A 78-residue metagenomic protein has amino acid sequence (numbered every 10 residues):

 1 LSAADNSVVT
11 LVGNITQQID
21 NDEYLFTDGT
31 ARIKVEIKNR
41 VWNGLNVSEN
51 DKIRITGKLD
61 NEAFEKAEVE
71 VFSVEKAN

Functional and structural regions predicted by a protein language model:
L1-N78: OB-fold and OB-like single-stranded nucleic-acid-recognition modules and their adjacent interaction interfaces
